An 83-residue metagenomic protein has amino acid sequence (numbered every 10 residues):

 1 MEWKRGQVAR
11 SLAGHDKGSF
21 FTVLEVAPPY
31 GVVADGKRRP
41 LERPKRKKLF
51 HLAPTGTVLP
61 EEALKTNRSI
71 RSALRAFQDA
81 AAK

Functional and structural regions predicted by a protein language model:
M1-R5, L12, T22-K83: Ferredoxin-like alpha/beta domains used as RNA- or RNAP-binding modules
G14-K17: Short, charged beta-turn/beta-strand-edge "cap" motif at the junction between a beta-strand and an adjacent loop
